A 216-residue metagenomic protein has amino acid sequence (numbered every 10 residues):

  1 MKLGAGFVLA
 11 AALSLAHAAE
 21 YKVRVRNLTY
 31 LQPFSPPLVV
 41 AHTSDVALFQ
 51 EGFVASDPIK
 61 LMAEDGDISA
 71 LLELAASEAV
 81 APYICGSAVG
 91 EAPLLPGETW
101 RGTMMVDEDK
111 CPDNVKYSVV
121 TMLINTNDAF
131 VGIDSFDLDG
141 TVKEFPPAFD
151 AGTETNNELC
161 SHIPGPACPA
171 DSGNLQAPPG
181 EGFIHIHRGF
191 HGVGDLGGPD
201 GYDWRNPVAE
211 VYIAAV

Functional and structural regions predicted by a protein language model:
M1-A10: Sec-dependent signal peptide recognition, specifically the positively charged N-region followed immediately by
L9-H17: Hydrophobic h-region of N-terminal signal peptides that target proteins for export in Gram-negative bacteria
A10, S56-I59, S172, E181: Intrinsically disordered, low-complexity regions
A18-S44, V193-V216: A long-range scaffold signal marking pre-active-site subdomains of enzyme folds
A19-E20, L28-L138: Structured domain cores in non-transmembrane regions
P93-V216: Mature, soluble, non-transmembrane domains
